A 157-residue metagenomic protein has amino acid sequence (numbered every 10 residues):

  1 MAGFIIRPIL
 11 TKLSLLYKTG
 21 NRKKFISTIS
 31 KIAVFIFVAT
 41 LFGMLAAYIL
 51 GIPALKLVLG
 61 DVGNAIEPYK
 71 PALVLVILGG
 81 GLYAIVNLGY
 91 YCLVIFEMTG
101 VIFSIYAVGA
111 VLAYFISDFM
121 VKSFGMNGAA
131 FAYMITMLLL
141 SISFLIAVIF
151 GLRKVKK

Functional and structural regions predicted by a protein language model:
M1-A2, F35, L138: Alpha-helical transmembrane segments of polytopic membrane transporters and translocases
A2-G20, V94-I95: Helix-loop junctions and terminal segments of transmembrane helices in multi-pass membrane transport/translocation
I5, G89-C92, F119, M134-K157: C-terminal transmembrane helix end/exit motif
N21-V38, A46-L50, K70-L73: Interfacial transmembrane-helix starts/ends
S30, K70, T99-G100, N127: Residues that define the loop-to-transmembrane-helix transition and helix capping in multi-pass membrane transporters
L50-G81: Interfacial segments at transmembrane-helix termini and the short loops linking adjacent helices
P53, G100, V108-S141: Membrane-interface helix-loop junctions in multi-pass transport and translocation proteins
L78-I105: Membrane-interface junctions at transmembrane-helix termini in multi-pass inner-membrane proteins
